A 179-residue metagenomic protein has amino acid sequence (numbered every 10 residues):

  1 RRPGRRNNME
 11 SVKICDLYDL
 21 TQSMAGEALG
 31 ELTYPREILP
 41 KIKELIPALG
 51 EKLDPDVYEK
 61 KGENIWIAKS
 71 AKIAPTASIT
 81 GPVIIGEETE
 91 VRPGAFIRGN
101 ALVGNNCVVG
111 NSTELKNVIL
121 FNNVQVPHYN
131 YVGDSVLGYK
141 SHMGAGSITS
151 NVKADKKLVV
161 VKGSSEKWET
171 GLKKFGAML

Functional and structural regions predicted by a protein language model:
R1-N64, K69: Terminal amphipathic alpha-helical/low-complexity segments used for targeting or macromolecular assembly
G50, I79-L179: Flexible, glycine/small-residue-enriched loop-and-beta-strand segment within the central core of proteins
